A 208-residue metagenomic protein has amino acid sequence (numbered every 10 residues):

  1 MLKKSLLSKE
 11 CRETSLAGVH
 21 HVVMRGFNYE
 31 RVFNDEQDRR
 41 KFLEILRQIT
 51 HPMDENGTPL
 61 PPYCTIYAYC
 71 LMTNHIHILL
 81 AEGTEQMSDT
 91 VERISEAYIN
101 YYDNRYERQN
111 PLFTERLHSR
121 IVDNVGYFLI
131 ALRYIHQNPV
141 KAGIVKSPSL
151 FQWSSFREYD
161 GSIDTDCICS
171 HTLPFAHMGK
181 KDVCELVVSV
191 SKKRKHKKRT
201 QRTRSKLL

Functional and structural regions predicted by a protein language model:
M1-A68, M72-T73, A81-L208: Short Pro-Cys-Gly-centered "Cys-loop" motif that presents a nucleophilic cysteine in a tight turn
